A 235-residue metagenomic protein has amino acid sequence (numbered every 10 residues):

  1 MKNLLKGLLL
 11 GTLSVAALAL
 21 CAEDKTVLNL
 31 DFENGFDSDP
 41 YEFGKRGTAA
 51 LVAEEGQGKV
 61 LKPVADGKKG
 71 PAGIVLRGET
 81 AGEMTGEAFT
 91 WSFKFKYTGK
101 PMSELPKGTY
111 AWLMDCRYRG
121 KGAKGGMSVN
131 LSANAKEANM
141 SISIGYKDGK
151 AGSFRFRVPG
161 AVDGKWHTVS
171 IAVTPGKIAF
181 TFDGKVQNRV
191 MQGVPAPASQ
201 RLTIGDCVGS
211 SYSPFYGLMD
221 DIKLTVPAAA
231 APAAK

Functional and structural regions predicted by a protein language model:
M1-L9: Bacterial N-terminal signal peptides that target proteins for export
T12-C21: Hydrophobic h-region of N-terminal signal peptides that target proteins for export in Gram-negative bacteria
D24-F36, E42, K69-S141, L224-P232: Extracellular glycan-recognition modules
N29-G56, L61-P63, T181: Short, tryptophan-glycine- and acidic/Ser/Thr-enriched carbohydrate-recognition patches
F93, V169, G217-L224: Extracellular beta-strand elements of beta-rich domains used for carbohydrate recognition/degradation or cell-matrix
I142-T168: Short, aromatic/His-centered strand-loop micro-motif at the edge of beta-sheets
K165-A179: Localized edge beta-strand/strand-to-loop motifs within extracellular or lumenal beta-rich domains
V190-L218: Flexible glycan-contacting loops in extracellular carbohydrate-active proteins
